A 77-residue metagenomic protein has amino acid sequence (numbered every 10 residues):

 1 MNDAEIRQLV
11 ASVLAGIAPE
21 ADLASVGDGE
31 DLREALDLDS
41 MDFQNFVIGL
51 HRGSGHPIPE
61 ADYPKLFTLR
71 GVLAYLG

Functional and structural regions predicted by a protein language model:
N2-L38, D42-I48, R52-G77: Phosphopantetheine-dependent thiolation modules in NRPS/PKS and related acyl-activating systems
